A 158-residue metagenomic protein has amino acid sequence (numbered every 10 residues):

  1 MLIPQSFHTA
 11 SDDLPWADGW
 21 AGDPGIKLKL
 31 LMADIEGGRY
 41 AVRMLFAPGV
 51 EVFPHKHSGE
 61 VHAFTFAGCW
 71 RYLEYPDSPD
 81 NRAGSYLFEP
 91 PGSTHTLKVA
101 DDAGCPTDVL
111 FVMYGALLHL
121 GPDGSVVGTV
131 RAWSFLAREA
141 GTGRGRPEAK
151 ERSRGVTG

Functional and structural regions predicted by a protein language model:
M1-G38, S125-G158: A short, N-terminal "cap"/entry segment at the start of jelly-roll beta-barrel domains of the cupin/DSBH fold
L28-L30, A41-R43, H62, Y86-F88 (+1 more regions): Conserved hydrophobic/aromatic beta-strand scaffold that supports enzyme active sites
I35, Y72-T94: Short acidic-glycine-tyrosine-enriched beta hairpin
G38-A47, F53-H55: Small beta-barrel nucleic-acid-binding modules, principally OB-folds
P48, H57-P76: Glycine- and acidic-residue-biased ligand/ion/polar-headgroup-sensing regions
E51, S93-T96: Short, charged beta-turn/beta-strand-edge "cap" motif at the junction between a beta-strand and an adjacent loop
F88-E89, A103-G121: A short hydrophobic beta-strand segment most commonly corresponding to one strand of the jelly-roll/cupin
V99-D101: Asparagine-centered strand-capping/turn motif at beta-strand->loop junctions
